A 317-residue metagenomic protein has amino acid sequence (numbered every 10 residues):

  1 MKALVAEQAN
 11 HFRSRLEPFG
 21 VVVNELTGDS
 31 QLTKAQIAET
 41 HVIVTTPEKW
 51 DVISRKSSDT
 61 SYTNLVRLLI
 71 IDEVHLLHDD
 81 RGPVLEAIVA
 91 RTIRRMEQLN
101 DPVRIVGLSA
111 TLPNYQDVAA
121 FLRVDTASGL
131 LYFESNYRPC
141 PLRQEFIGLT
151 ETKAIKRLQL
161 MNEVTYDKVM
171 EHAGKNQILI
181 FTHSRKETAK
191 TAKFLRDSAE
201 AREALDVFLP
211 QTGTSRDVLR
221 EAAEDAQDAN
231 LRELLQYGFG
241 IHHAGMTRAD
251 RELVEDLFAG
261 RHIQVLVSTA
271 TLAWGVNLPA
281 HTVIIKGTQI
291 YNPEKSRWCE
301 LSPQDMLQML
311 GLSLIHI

Functional and structural regions predicted by a protein language model:
K2-V44: Conserved nucleic-acid-binding Ia/Ib motif block in the N-terminal RecA-like helicase ATPase lobe
R13-N24, K186-V265, P293, R297-M306: Conserved C-terminal RecA-like helicase domain
D29-R67: Conserved helix/coil segment N-terminal to the catalytic DExD/H
A38-S54, G238-I241, G260-A273: Conserved two-lobed SF2 helicase motor
L76-S135: Post-DEXD/H (motif II) to motif III coupling segment of the RecA-like Helicase ATP-binding lobe
R104, Y115-R123, A127-F194: Conserved interdomain linker/interface between the two RecA-like ATPase lobes of SF2 helicase motors
V265, L272-T288: A short beta-strand element within the Helicase C-terminal
I315-I317: Conserved small/polar residues in nucleotide/adenosyl-binding loops
